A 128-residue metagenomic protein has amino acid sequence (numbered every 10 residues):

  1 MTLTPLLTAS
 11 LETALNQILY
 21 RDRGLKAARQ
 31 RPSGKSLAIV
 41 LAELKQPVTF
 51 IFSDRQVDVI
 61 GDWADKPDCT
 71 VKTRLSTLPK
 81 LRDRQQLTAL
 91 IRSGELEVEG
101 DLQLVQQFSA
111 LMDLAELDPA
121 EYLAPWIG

Functional and structural regions predicted by a protein language model:
M1-G128: Feature captures hydrophobic
